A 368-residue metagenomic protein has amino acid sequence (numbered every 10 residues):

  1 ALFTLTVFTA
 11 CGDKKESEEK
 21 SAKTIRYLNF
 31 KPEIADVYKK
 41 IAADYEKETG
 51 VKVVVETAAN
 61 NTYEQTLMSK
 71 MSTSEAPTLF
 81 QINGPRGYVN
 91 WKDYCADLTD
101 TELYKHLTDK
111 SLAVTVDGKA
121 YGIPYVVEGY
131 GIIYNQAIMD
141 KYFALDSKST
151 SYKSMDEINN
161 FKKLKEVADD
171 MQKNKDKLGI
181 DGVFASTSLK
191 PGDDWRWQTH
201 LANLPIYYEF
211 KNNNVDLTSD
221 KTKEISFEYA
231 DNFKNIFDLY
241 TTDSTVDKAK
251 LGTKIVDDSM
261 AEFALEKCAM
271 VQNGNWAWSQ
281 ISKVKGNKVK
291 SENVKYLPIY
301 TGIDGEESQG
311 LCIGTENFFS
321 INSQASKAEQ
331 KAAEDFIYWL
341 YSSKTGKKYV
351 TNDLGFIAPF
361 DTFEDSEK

Functional and structural regions predicted by a protein language model:
A1-F3, C11-G87, D100-Y104, D146-S147 (+2 more regions): Conserved N-terminal structural module of periplasmic/extracytoplasmic solute-binding proteins
E48, K52, T73, K285-G355: Extracytoplasmic/periplasmic substrate-recognition and gating elements
T57-T66, N159-K163, K250-L265: Short helix-initiation/N-cap motifs at beta->coil->alpha
T78-Q81, A269-N273: Paired acidic/hydrophobic, glycine-rich loop segments that form the ligand-binding mouth/hinge of periplasmic-binding
N83-D140, K162, N293-I299: Hinge/lid segment of periplasmic solute-binding proteins
Y121-Y125, Y130, K162-D220: Extracytoplasmic/periplasmic solute-binding protein
E166-D169, N212-T253: Glycine-centered hinge/linker elements that transmit conformational signals in sensory and ligand-binding systems
